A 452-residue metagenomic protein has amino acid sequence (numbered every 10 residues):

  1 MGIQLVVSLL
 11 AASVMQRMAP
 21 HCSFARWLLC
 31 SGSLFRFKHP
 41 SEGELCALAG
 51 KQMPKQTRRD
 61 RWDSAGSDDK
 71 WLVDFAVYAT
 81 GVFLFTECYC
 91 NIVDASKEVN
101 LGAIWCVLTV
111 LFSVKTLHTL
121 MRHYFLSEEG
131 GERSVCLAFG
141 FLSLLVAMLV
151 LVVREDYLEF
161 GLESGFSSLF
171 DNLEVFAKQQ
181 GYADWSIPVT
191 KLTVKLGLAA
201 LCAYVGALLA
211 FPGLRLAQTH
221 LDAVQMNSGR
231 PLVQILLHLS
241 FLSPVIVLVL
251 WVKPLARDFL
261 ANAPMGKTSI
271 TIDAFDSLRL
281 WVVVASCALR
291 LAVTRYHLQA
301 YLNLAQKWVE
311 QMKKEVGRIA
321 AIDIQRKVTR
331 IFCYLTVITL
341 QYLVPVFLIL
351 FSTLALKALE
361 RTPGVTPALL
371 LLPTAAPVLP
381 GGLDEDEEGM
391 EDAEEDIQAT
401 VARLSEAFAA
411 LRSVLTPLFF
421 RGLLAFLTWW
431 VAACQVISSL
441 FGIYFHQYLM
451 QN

Functional and structural regions predicted by a protein language model:
M1-S41, S67-S127, G131-N452: Alpha-helical transmembrane segments of secretory-pathway, organelle, and plasma-membrane proteins
P40, C46-A49, M53-R59: Charge-rich, low-complexity intrinsically disordered and helical linker regions
W62-A65: Eukaryotic intrinsically disordered, low-complexity regions enriched in serine, threonine, and proline
